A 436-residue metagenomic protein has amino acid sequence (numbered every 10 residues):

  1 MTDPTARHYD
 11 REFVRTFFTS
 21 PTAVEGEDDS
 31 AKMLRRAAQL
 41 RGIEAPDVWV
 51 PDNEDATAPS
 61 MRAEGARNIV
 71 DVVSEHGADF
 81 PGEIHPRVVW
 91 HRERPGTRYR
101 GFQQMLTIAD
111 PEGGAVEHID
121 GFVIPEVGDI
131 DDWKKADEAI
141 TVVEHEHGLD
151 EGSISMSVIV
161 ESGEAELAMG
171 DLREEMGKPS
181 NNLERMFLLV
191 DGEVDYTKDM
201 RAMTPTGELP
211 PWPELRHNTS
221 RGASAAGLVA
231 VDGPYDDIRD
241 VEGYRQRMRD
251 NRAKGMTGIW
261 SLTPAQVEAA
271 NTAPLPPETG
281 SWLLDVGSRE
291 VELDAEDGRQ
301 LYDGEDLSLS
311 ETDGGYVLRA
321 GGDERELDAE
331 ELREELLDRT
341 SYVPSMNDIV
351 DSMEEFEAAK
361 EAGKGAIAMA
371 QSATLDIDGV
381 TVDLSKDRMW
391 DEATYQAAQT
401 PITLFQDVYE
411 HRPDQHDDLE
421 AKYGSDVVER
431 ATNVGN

Functional and structural regions predicted by a protein language model:
M1-N436: Expand to "…catalyze enediolate/carbanion chemistry for C-C bond making/breaking, isomerization, decarboxylation
